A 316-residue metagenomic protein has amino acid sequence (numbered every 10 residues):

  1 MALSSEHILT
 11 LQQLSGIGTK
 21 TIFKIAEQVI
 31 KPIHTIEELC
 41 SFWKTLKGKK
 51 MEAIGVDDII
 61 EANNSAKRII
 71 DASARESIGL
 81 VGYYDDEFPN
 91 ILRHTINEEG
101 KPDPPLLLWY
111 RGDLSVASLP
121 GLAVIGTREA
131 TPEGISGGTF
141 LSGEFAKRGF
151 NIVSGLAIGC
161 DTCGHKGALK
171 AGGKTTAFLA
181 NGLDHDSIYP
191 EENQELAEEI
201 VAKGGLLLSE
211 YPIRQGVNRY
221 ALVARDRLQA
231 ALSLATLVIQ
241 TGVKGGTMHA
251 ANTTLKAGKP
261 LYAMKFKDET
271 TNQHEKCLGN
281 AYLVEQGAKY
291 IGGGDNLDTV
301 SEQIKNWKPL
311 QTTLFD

Functional and structural regions predicted by a protein language model:
M1-E87: Short, small/acidic-rich helices and loops at N termini and domain boundaries of DNA replication/processing enzymes
A2-S5, Y84-D316: Glycine-biased, small-residue-rich flexible motifs in mid-sequence functional cores and linkers
